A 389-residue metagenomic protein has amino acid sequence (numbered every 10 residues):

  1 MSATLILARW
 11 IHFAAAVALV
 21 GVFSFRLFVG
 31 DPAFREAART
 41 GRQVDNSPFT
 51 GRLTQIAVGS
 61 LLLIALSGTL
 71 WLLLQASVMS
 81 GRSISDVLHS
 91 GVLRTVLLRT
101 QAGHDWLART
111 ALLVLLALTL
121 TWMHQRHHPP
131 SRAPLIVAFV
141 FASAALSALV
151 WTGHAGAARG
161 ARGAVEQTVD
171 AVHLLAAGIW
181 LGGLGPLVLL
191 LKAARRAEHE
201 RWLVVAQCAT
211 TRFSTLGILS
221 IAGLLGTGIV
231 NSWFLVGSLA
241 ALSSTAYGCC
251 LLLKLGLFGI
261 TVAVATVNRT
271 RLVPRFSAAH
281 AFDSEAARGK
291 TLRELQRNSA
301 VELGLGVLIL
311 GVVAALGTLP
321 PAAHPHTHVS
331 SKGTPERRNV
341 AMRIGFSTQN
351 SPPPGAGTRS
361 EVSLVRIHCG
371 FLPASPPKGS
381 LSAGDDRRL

Functional and structural regions predicted by a protein language model:
M1-I344: Polytopic transmembrane helical bundles with strong interfacial aromatic enrichment
T334, A341, T348, A356-T358 (+2 more regions): Ala/Thr-enriched low-complexity intrinsically disordered regions
P353: Hydrophobic alpha-helical positions that pack around
A356-V362, R366, G379, A383-D385: A cross-taxon signal for low-complexity, glycine/charged-rich
